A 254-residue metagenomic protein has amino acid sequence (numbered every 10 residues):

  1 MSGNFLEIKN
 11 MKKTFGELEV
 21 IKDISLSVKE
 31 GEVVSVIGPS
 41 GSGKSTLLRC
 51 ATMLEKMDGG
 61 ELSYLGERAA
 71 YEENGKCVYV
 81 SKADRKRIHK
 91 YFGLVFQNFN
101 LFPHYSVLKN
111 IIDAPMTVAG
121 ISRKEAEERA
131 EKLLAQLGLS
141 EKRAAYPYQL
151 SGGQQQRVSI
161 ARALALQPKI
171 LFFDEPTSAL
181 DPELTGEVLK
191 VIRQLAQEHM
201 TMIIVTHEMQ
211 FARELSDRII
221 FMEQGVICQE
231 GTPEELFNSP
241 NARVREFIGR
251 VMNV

Functional and structural regions predicted by a protein language model:
G60-N74: Conserved ABC transporter NBD signature motif
Y146-L150, Q154: Conserved ABC ATPase signature
A165-K169: A short, proline-enriched helix->beta-strand linker immediately N-terminal to the Walker B motif in ABC-type P-loop
L171-D174: Catalytic Walker B motif of ABC-type/P-loop ATPase nucleotide-binding domains
E230-G231: ABC ATPase "signature
